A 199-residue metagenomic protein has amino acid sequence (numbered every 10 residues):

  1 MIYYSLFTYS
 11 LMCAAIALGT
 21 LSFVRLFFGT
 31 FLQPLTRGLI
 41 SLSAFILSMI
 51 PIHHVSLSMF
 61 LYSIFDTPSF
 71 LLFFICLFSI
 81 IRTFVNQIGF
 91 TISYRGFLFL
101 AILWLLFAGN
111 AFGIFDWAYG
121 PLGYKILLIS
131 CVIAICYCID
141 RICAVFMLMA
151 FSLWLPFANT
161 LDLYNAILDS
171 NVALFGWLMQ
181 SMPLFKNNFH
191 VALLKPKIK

Functional and structural regions predicted by a protein language model:
M1-F65: N-terminal topogenic module of multi-pass integral membrane proteins
A14-L18, W104, I126-A134, L148-P156: Hydrophobic, membrane-inserted alpha-helices
V24-F27, S181-K199: Membrane-interface capping segments at transmembrane-helix boundaries
R25-R37, F84-S93, A134-M149: Membrane-helix interface "capping/anchor" motifs
R37-F45, L100, I142-P156: Central hydrophobic cores of alpha-helical transmembrane segments in multi-pass integral membrane proteins
M49-S58, F107-D116, L155-L161: Juxtamembrane "helix-exit" motif on the non-cytosolic side of transmembrane helices
S69-I139: Membrane-proximal helix-loop-helix units in multi-pass membrane proteins
P121-G123, D162-G176: Loop-to-transmembrane alpha-helix initiation sites
